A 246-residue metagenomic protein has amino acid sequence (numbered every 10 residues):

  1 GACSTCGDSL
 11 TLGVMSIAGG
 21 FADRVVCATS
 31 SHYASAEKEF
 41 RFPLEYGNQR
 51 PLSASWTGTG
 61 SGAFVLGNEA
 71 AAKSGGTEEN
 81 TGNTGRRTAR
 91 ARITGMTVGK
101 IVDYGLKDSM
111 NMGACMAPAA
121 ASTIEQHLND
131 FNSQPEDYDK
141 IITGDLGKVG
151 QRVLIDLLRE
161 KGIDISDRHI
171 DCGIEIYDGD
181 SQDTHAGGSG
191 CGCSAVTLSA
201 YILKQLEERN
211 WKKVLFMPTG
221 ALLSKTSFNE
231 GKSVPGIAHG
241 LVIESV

Functional and structural regions predicted by a protein language model:
G1-R24, S31, E69, G113-A117 (+2 more regions): Claisen-condensing/thiolase-fold acyl-transfer catalytic domains that form or cleave C-C bonds in fatty acid
S9, T77-T81, Y138: Generic low-polarity alpha-helical segments
V14, Y33, T97-G99: Hydrophobic transmembrane signal anchors and adjacent membrane-proximal interface regions, especially in viral
A22-T57: Flexible, glycine-rich active-site loops centered on histidine and acidic residues that chelate a metal or position
E37, G75, T226: Short acidic, gly/pro-rich beta-turn/loop elements at beta-sheet edges and active-site/ligand-binding grooves
P43-E125, D130, D167-E175, D180 (+2 more regions): Condensing-enzyme catalytic core mediating Claisen C-C bond formation in acyl metabolism
